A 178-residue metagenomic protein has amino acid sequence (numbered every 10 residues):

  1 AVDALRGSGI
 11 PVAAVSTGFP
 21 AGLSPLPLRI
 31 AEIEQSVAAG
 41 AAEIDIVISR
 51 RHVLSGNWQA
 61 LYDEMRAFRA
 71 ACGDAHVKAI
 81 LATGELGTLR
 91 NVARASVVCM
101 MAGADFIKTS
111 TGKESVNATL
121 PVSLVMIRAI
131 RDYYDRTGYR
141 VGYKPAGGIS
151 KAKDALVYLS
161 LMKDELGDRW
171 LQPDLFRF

Functional and structural regions predicted by a protein language model:
D3-Y143, S150-F178: Alpha/beta enzyme core
